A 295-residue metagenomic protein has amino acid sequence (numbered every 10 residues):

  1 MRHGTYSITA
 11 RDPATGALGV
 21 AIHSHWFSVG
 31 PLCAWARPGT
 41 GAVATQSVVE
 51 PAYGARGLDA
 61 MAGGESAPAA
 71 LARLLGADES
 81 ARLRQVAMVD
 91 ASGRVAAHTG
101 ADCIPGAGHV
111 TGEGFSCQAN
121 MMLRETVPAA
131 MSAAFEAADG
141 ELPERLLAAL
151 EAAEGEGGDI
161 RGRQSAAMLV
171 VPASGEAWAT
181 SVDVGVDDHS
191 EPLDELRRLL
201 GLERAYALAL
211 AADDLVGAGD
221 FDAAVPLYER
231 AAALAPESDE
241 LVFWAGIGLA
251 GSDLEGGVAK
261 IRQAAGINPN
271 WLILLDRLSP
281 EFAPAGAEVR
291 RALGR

Functional and structural regions predicted by a protein language model:
M1-L210, V216-A218: N-terminal nucleophile
D213-D214, I247-G248, P280-E281: Residue-level recognition of tetratricopeptide repeat
A231, Q263-A264: Canonical positions in the second alpha-helix
P236, G266-N270: Short coil turns that delineate tetratricopeptide repeat
W244, R277-L278: Canonical tetratricopeptide repeat
